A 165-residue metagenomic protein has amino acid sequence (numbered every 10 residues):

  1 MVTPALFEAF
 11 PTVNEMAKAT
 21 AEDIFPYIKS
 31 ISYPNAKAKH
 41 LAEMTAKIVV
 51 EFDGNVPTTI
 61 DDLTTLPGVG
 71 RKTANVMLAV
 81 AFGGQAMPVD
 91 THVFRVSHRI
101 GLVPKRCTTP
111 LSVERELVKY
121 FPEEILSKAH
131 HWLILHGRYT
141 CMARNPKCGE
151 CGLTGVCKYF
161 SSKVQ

Functional and structural regions predicted by a protein language model:
M1-Q165: Catalytic cores of DNA base-excision repair glycosylases
